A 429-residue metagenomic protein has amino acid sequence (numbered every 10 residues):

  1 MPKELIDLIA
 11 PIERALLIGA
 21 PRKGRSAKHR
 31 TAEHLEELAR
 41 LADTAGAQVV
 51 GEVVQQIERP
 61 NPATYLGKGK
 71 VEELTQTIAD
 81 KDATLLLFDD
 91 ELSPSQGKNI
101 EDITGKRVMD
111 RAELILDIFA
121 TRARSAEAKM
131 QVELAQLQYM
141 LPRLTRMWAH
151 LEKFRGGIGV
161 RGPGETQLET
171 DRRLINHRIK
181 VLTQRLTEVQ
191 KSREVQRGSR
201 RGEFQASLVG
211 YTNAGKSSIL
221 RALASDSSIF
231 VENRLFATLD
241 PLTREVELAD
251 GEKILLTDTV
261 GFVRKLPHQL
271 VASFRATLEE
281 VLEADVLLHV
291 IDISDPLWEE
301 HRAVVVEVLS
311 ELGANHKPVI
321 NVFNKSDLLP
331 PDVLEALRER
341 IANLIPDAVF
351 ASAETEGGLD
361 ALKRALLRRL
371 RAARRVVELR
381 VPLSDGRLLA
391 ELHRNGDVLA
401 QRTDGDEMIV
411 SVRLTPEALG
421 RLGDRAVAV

Functional and structural regions predicted by a protein language model:
M1-A20, S26, A39, P142-A214 (+5 more regions): C-terminal-of-GTPase-core extension/linker across diverse P-loop GTPases
M1-R111, I115, V429: N-terminal accessory targeting/assembly segments
K3, R193, R197-F204, A222-K253 (+3 more regions): Switch I (effector-binding) loop of TRAFAC-class P-loop GTPase G-domains
E4, E33-T44, V71, T75-D80 (+3 more regions): Conserved C-terminal guanine-recognition region of P-loop GTPase G domains, centered on the G4
G24-R30, P60-T64, R122-K129, T166-Q167 (+4 more regions): Flexible beta-alpha connector loops of hexameric P-loop NTPases
Q48-N61, V71, R234-K265, V286: Switch I (G2) and immediately adjacent beta-strands of P-loop GTPase domains
A112-L116, L235-F236, E354: Short, acidic/turn-prone active-site loops that include or flank metal/cofactor- and phosphate-binding residues
E113-L134: Short alpha-helix plus adjacent loop in nuclease-associated cores
